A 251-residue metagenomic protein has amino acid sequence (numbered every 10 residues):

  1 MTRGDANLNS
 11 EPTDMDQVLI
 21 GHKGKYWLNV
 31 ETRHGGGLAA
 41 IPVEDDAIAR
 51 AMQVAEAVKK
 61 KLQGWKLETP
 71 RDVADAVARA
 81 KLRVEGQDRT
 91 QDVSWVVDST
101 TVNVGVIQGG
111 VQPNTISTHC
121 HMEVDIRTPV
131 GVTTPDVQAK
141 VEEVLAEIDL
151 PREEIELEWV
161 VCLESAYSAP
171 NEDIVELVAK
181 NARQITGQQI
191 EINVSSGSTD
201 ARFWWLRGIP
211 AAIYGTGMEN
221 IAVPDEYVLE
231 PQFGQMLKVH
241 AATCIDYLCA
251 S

Functional and structural regions predicted by a protein language model:
M1-L62, V77, K81-R83, S94-V96 (+2 more regions): Fold-level recognition of mixed alpha/beta catalytic cores in primary-metabolism enzymes, strongest
N9, K66-N103, E154-S251: An extended, acidic, His-containing surface patch that forms the Zn2+-binding/catalytic region of metallohydrolases
Q17-V54, V132-A182: Metal-dependent peptidase/peptidase-like ectodomains
L19-K25, P113-S117, W205-L206: Short glycine/proline-enriched loop/turn "hinge" motifs that connect secondary-structure elements and lie
E31, T115-C120, G217: Short, flexible turn/loop "capping" segments at secondary-structure junctions
L38, Q112, P129, S196-R202: Glycine-rich phosphate/pyrophosphate-binding beta-alpha loops
A40-I107, T115-I116, V130-I155: Acidic-enriched catalytic cores of C-N bond-cleaving enzymes acting on peptides and small amides
